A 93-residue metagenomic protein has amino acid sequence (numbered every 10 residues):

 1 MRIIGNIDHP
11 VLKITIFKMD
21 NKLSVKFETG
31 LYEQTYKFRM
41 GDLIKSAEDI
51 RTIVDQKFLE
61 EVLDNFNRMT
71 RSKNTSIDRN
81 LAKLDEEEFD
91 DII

Functional and structural regions predicted by a protein language model:
M1-K26, G30: Short, charged/polar N-terminal "headpieces" of proteins
I4-P10, R39-G41, I53: Surface-exposed loop/turn and secondary-structure junction residues enriched for glycine/proline
M19-R51: Intrinsically disordered, low-complexity regulatory segments enriched in Ser/Thr/Pro and charged residues
E48-I93: Acidic, low-complexity intrinsically disordered segments
